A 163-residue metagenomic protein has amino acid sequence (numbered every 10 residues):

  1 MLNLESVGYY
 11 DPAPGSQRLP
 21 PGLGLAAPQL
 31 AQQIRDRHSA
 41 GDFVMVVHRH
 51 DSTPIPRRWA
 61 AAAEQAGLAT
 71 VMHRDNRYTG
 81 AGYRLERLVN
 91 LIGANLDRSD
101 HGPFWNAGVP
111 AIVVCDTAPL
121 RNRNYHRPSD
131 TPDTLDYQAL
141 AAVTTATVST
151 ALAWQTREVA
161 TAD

Functional and structural regions predicted by a protein language model:
M1-D163: Secretory-pathway/membrane protein signature
